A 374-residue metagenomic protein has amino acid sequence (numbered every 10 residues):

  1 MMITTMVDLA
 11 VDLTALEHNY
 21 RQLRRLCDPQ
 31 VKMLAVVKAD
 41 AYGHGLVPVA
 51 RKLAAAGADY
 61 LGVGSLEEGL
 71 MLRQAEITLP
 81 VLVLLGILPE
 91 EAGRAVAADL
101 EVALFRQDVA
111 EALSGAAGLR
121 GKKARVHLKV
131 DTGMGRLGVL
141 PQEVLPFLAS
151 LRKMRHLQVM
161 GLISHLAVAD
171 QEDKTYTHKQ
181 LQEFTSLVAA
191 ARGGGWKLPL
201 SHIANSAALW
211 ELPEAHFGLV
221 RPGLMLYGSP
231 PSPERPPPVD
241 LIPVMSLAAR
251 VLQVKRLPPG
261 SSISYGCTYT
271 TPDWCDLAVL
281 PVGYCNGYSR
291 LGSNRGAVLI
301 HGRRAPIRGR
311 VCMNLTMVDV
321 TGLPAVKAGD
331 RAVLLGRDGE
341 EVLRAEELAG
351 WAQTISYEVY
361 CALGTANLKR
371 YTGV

Functional and structural regions predicted by a protein language model:
M2-E17, E67-E68, I87, F105-A112 (+2 more regions): Active-site anion/phosphate-binding pocket segments in diverse small-molecule metabolic enzymes
I3, V7-A10, A15-H18, R25 (+1 more regions): Active-site-proximal beta-alpha core segment in soluble small-molecule metabolic enzymes
Q22-R25, G260: Conserved helix-loop functional segments at active or binding sites
